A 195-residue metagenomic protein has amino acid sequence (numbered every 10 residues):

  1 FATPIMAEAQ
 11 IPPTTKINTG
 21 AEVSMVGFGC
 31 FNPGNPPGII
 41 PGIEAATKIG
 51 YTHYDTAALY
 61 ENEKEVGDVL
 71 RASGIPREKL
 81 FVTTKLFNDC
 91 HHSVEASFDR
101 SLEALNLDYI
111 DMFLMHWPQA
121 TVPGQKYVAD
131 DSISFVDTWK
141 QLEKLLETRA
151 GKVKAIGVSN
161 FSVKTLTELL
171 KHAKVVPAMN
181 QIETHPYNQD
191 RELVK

Functional and structural regions predicted by a protein language model:
A2-M6, E192-K195: Short, intrinsically disordered, charge-balanced linker/junction segments flanking boundaries in proteins
I5-L80, E95, D108, K144-E147: N-terminal binding-site loop/beta-alpha segment at the start of enzyme catalytic domains that lines or forms
V26-P37, K85-S93, Q125-D131: Active-site mouth loops of central-metabolism enzymes
F28, Y54, V66, V82 (+6 more regions): Conserved, mostly hydrophobic/aromatic
N35, P118-K195: Beta/alpha (TIM)-barrel catalytic core signal, keyed to glycine-rich beta->alpha loops juxtaposed to Asp/Glu that bind
I39, E63-S73, V94-E103, V158-V175 (+1 more regions): Distinct, well-ordered alpha-helical segments
R77-C90, M112-P118, Q181-T184: A short, structured active-site edge motif that brings together acidic residues
H91-W139: Glycine/small-residue-rich loop that forms an oxyanion/phosphate-binding "nest" at active or ligand-binding sites
